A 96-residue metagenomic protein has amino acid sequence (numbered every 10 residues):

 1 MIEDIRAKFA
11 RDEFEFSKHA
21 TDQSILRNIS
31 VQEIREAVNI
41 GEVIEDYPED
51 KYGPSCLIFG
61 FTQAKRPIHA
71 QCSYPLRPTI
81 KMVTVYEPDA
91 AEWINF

Functional and structural regions predicted by a protein language model:
M1-F96: Ribonuclease/tRNase effector modules and their secretory precursors
